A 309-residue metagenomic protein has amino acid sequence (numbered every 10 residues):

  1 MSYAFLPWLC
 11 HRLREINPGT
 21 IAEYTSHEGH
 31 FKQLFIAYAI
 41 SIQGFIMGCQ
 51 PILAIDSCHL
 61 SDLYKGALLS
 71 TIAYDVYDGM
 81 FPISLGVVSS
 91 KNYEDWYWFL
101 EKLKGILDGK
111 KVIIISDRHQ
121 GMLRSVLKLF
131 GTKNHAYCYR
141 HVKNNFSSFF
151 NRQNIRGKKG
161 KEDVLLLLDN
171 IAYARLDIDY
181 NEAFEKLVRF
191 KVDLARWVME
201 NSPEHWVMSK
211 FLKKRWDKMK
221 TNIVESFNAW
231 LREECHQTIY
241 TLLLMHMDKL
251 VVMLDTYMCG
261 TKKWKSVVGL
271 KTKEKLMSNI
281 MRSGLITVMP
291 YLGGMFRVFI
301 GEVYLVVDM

Functional and structural regions predicted by a protein language model:
M1-I46, I106, I113, R124-A136 (+1 more regions): Hydrophobic, aromatic-enriched, well-ordered structural segments
P51-I52, G79, K111-I113, N134-Y137: Beta-sheet entry/capping signal
I55-C58, M80, I114-D117, H141 (+2 more regions): Short, conserved catalytic/metal-binding motifs centered on acidic residues
C58-S61, G121: Short acidic, Gly/Ser-rich segments with clustered Asp/Glu that frequently serve as metal-coordination loops in enzyme
L63, A67-G79: Short conserved beta-strand segments at catalytic cores or DNA/RNA-binding microdomains of nucleic-acid binding
L63-Y64, L85-L107: Active-site beta-loop-alpha junctions of metal-dependent nucleic acid enzymes, especially the RNase H-like/DDE
T71, F81-V88: A short, conserved beta-strand element enriched in hydrophobic/aromatic residues
W96, G121-R124: Short, well-ordered alpha-helical microsegments
